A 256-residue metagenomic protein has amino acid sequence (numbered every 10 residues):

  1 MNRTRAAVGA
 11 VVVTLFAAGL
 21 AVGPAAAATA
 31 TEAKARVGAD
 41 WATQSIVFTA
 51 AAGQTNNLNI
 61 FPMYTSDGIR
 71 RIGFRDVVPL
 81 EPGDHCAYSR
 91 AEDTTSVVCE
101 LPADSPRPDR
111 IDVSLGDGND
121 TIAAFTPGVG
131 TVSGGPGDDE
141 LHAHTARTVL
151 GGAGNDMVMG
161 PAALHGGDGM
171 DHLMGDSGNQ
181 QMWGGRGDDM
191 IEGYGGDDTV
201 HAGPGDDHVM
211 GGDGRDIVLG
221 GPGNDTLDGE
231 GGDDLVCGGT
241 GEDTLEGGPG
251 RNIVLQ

Functional and structural regions predicted by a protein language model:
M1-A28: Secretory targeting and sorting signals
N2, G23-S114, N119-I122: Extracellular lectin-like interaction modules
R5, V22, V129-T131, G137-M159 (+2 more regions): Non-catalytic C-terminal interaction regions
Q44-A50, G68-F74, D120-T126, E140-T145 (+5 more regions): Extracellular beta-strand repeat scaffolds in secreted/surface proteins
F48, G128-G130, R147-V149, N179-M182 (+3 more regions): Hydrophobic/basic alpha-helical segments enriched in Actinobacteria
V98-P102, P106-P136, E140, V149 (+3 more regions): Extracytosolic low-complexity repeat regions of secreted or lipid-anchored proteins
L115, A124, G134, A143 (+13 more regions): Glycine-centered beta-turn/loop sites at beta-strand termini
N119, D138, N155, M170 (+9 more regions): Consensus positions within tandem repeat domains that build extended binding/scaffold surfaces
